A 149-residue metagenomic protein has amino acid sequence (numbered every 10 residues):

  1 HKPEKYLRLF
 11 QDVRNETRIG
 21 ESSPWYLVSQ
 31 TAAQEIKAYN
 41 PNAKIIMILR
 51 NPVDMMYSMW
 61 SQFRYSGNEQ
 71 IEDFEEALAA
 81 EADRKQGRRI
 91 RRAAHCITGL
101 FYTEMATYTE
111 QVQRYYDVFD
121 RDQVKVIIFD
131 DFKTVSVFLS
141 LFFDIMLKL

Functional and structural regions predicted by a protein language model:
H1-E76, D83, G87-F138: PAPS-dependent sulfotransferase catalytic domain
Y39, I145-L147: Residues at alpha-helix termini
V135, S140, L147-L149: PAPS-dependent sulfotransferase catalytic core
